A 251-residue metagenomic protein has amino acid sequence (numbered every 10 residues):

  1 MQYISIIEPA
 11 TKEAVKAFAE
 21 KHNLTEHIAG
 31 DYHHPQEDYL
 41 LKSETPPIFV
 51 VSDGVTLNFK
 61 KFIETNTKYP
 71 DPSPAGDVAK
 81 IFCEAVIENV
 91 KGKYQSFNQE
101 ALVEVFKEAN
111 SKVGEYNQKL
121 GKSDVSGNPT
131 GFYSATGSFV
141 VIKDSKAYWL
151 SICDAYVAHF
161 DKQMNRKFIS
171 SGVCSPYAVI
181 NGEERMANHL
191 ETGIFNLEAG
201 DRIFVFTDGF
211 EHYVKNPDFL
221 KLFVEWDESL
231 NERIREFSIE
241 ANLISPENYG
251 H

Functional and structural regions predicted by a protein language model:
M1-V86, A155, I194: N-terminal entry segment of metal-dependent catalytic domains or homologous docking segments
Q2-H34, G114-N128, Y156-E198, F237-N248: PP2C/PPM family metal-dependent serine/threonine protein phosphatase catalytic domain, recognizing the conserved
H33-E44, T130-D144, Y148, G172-V214: Acidic loop->beta-strand submotif enriched in PP2C/PPM serine/threonine phosphatases
P47-F49, A147, V157, N165-R166: Hydrophobic residues embedded in beta-strands of well-ordered beta-sheets
V50-S52, L150-I152, F204-F206: Short hydrophobic beta-strand that contains or immediately precedes a catalytic carboxylate
F62-E64, A187-H251: C-terminal catalytic subdomain
T67-N117, D218-P246: Helix-loop-helix
V90-H159, H189-F195, Y249-G250: Catalytic core of PPM/PP2C metal-dependent serine/threonine phosphatase domains
